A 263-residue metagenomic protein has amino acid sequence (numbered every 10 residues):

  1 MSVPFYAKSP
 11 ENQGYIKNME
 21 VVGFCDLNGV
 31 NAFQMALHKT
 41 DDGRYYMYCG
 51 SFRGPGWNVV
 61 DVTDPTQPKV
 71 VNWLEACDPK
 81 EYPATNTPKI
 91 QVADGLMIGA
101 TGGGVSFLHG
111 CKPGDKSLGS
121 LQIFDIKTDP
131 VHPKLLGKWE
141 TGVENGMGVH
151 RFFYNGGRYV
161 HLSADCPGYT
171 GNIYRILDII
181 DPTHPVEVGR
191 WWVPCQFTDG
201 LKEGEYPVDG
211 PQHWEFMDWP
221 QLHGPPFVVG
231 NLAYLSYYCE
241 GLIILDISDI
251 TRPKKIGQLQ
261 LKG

Functional and structural regions predicted by a protein language model:
M1-G263: Feature marking well-ordered beta-strand scaffolds used for ligand recognition
